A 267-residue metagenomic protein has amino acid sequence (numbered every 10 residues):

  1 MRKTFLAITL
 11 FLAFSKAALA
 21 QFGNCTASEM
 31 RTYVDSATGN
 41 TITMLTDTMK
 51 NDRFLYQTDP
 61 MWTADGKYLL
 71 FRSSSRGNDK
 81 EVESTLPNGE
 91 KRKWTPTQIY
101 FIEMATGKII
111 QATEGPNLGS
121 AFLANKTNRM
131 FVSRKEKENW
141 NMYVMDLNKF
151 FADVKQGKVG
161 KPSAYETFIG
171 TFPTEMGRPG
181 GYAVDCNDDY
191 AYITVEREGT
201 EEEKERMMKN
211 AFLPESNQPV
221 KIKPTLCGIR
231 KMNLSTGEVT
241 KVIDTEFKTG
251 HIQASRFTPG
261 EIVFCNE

Functional and structural regions predicted by a protein language model:
Q21-T43, K223-L226: Blade/loop signatures of beta-propeller domains
Y33-R53, A164-E166: A short helix->beta-strand "capping" segment at the edge of beta-propeller domains
K50-D65, K137, M176-A183: Signature of short aromatic-glycine-proline-rich micro-motifs recurring in repeat-based ectodomains
N51, Y56-D59, R76-K135: Blade-loop segments of beta-propeller domains
G66-L70, R129-F131, A191, E261-I262: Hydrophobic beta-strand positions that form the internal "hydrophobic ladder" of WD40/Gbeta-like beta-propeller blades
E103-G107, L147-F150, N233-G237: Short loop/turn segments that connect beta-strands within beta-propeller blades
E114-G228, K241-D244: Asp-box/WD-like beta-propeller blade repeats and closely related beta-sheet repeat scaffolds
C227-R230, T236-E267: Beta-propeller domains
